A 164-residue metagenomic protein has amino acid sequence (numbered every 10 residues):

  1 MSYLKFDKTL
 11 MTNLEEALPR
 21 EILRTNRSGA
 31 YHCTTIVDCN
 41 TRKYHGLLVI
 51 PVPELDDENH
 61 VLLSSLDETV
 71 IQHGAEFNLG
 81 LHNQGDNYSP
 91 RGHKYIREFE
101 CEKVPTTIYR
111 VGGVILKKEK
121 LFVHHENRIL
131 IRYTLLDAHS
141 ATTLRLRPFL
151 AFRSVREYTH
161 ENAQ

Functional and structural regions predicted by a protein language model:
M1-Q164: Terminal accessory carbohydrate-recognition/targeting modules of carbohydrate-active enzymes
